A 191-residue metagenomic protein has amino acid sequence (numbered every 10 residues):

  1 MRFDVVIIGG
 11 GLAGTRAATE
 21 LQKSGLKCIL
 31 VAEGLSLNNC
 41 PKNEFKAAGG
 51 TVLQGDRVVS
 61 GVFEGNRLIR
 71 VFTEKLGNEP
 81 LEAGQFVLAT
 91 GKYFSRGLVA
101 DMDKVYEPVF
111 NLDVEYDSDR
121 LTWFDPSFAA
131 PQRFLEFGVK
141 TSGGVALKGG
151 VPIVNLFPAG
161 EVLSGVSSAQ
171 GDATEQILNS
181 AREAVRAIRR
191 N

Functional and structural regions predicted by a protein language model:
M1-N191: Residues forming the flavin
